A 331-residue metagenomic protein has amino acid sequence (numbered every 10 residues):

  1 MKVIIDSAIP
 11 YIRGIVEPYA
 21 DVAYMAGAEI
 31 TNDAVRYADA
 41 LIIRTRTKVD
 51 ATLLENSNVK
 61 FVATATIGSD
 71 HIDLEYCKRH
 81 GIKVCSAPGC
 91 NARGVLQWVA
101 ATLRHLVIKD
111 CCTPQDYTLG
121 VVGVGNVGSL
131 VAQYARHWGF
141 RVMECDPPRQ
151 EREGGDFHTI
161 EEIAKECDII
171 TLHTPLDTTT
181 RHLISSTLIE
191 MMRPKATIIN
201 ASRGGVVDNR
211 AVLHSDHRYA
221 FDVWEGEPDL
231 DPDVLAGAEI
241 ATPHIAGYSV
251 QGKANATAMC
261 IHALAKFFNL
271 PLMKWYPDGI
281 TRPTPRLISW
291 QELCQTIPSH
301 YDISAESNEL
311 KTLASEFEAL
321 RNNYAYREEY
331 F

Functional and structural regions predicted by a protein language model:
M1-A38, M143: N-terminal glycine-/charge-rich "phosphate-binding" loop or analogous flexible N-terminal tail
P10, H137-G154: NAD(P)-binding Rossmann-fold cofactor-contacting core
A40-C111: Phosphate/diphosphate ligand-binding glycine-rich loop within oxidoreductases
V49-D50, R149-D233: Rossmann-like adenosine-cofactor binding region
N56-K60, H80-I82, F140, P194-A196 (+1 more regions): A short helix->loop->beta-strand "cap" motif at the edges of active sites that frequently abuts
L96, Q115-R136: Glycine-rich adenosine-cofactor-binding loop
L96-D110, H137-F140, A238, T257-K266: Oxidoreductase and adenylate-handling cofactor-binding alpha/beta cores
K195, A201-F331: Rossmann-like dinucleotide-binding domain for NAD(H)/NADP(H)
